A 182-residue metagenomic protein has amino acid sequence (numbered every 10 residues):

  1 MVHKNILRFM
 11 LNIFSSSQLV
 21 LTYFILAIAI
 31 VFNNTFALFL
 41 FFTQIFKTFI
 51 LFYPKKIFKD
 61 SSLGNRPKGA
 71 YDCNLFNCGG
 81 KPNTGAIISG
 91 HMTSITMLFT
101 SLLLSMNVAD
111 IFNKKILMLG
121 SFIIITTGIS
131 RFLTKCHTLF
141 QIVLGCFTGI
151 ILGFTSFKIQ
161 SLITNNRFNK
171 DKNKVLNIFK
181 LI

Functional and structural regions predicted by a protein language model:
M1-L133: Hydrophobic alpha-helical bundle signature of multipass membrane enzymes
V2, I45, N113-I116, G120 (+1 more regions): Multi-pass membrane proteins that catalyze or facilitate reactions on polyprenyl-/lipid-phosphate substrates and their
I57-R66, T138-I142, S161-D171: A cytosolic-side transmembrane-helix exit/cap motif
H91-I95, R131, C136-S161: Alpha-helical transmembrane segments that form the membrane-embedded catalytic/substrate-binding core of multi-pass
